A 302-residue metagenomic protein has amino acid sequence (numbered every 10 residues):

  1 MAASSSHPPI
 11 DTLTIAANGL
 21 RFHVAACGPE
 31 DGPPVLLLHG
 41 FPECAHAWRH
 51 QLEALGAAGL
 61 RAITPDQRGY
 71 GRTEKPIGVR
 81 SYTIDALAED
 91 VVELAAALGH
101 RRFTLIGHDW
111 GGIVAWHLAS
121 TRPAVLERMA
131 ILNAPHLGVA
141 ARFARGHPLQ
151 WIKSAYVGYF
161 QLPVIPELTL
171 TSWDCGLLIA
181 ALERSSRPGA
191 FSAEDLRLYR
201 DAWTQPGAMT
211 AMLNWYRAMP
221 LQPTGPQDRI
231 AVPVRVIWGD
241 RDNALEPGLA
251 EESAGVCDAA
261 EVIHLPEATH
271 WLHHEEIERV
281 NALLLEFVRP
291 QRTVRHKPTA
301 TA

Functional and structural regions predicted by a protein language model:
A2-D11, L20-F22, P29, P34 (+4 more regions): Flexible "cap/lid" subdomain of the alpha/beta-hydrolase fold that forms the substrate-access gate
T12-T14, A62-T64, V262: Conserved beta-strand scaffold positions in the cores of enzyme catalytic domains, especially in NTP/NDP-utilizing
A25-E74: Conserved HGGG/HGGXW glycine-rich cap/lid loop of the alpha/beta-hydrolase fold
C44-A45, I113, A268-T269: A short, glycine- and basic residue-enriched loop/turn that sits immediately adjacent to a domain's principal
A268-N281: Catalytic histidine-centered segment of alpha/beta-hydrolase-like enzymes
V294-T299: Short, low-complexity intrinsically disordered segments enriched in A/P/G/S/L with frequent Arg, especially at protein
